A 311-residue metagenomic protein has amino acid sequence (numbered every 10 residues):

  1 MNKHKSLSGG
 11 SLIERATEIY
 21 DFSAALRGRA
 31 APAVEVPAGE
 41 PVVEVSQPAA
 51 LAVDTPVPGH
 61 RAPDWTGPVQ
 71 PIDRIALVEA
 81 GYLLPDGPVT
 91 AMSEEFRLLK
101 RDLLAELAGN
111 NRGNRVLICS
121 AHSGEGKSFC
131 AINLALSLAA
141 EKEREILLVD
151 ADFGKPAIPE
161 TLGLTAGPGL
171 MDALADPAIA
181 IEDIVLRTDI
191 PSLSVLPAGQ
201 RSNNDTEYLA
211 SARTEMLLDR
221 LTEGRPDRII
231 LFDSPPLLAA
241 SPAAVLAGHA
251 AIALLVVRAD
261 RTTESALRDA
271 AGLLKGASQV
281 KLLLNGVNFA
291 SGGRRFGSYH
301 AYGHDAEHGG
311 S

Functional and structural regions predicted by a protein language model:
M1-E106, N111: Acidic-aromatic/histidine active-site loop/patch
G87, G167-L174, Q200-A210: Flexible beta-alpha connector loops of hexameric P-loop NTPases
M92-F153, I158-E160: Walker A/P-loop phosphate-binding motif and the immediately C-terminal alpha-helix
S137-A198, T262: Phosphate-binding loop that captures ATP/GTP phosphates
E145, P191-S194, E223-L231, I252: Loop/turn-to-beta-strand initiation segments
R187, A198-A240: Phosphate-binding/switch loop-helix module in NTP-utilizing enzymes
E223-R225, A239-R261: Inter-motif core of Ras-like GTPase G domains
R268-S311: Hydrophobic micro-sites
